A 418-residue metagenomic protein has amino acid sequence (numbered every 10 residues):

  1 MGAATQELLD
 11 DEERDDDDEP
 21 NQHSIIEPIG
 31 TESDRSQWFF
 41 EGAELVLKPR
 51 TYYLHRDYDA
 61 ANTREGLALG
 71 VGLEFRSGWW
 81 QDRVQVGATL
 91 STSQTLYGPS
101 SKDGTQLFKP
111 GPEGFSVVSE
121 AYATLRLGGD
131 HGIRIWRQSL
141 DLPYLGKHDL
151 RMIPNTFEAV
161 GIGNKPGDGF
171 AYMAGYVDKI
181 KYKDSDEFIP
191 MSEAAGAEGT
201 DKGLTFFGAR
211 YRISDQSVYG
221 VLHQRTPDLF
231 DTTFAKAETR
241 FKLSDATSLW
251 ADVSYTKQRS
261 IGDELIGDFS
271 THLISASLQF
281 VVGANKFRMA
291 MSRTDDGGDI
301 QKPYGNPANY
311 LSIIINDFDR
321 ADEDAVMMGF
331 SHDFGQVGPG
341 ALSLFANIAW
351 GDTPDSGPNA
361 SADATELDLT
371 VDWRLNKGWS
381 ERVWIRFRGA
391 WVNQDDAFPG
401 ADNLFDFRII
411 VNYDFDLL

Functional and structural regions predicted by a protein language model:
G2-R137, D245, T370-N376, W384-L418: Beta-barrel outer-membrane channel/assembly domains of diderm bacteria
E41, T63-L69, F115-S119, P154-E158 (+6 more regions): Residues that define the transmembrane beta-barrel architecture of outer-membrane proteins
L47, V71-S77, A121-L125, V160-N164 (+6 more regions): Residues on the lipid-exposed face of transmembrane beta-strands in outer-membrane beta-barrel proteins
P49-Y53, I133-K147, Y172-A174, F207 (+5 more regions): Transmembrane beta-strand segments that form the barrel wall of outer-membrane beta-barrel proteins
L73-I189, A209-Q216, R288-G297: Outer membrane beta-barrel
D82-V86, G129-I133, G169-M173, K181 (+7 more regions): Repeated loop/turn-to-beta-strand initiation elements of outer-membrane beta-barrel proteins
F170-E198, A246-A321, A325, G389-F407: Outer-membrane beta-barrel translocator/channel fold
M291-A362, E366-R374: C-terminal structural cap/anchor segments
